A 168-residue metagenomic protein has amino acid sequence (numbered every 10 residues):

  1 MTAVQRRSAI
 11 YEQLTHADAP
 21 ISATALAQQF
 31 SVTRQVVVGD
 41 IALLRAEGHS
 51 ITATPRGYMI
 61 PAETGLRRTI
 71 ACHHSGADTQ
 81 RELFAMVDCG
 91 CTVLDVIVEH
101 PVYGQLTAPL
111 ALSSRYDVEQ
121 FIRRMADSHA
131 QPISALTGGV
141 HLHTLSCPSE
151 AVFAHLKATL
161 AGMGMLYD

Functional and structural regions predicted by a protein language model:
M1-Q29: Extreme N-terminal segment that seeds HTH/winged-HTH DNA-binding domains in transcriptional regulators
Q35: Key DNA-contact positions within bacterial/archaeal DNA-binding proteins
I41-A42: Short, hydrophobic-biased segments on the C-terminal half of alpha helices that form "recognition helices"
I51-A62: Minor-groove-contacting beta-hairpin "wing" of winged helix-turn-helix DNA-binding domains
G65-D168: Mid-protein regulatory/catalytic core that forms ligand/cofactor-binding pockets and protein-protein interaction
